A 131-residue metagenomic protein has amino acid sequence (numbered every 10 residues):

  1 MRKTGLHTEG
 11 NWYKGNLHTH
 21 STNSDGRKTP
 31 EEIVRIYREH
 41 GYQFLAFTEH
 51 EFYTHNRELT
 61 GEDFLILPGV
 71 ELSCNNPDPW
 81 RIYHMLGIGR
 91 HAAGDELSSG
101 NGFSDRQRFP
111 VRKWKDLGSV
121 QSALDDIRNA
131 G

Functional and structural regions predicted by a protein language model:
R2-G131: A metal-dependent hydrolase metal-coordination microenvironment
